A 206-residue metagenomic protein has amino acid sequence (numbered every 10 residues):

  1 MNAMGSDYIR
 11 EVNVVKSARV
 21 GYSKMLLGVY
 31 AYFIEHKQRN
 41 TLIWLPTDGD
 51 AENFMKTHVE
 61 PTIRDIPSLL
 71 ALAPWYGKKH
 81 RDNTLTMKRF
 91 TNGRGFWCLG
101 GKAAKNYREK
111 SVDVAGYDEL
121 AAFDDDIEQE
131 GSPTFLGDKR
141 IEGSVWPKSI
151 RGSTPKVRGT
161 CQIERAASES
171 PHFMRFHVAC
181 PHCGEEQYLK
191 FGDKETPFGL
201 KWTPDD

Functional and structural regions predicted by a protein language model:
M1-D206: Phosphate/NTP-binding elements of NTP-utilizing enzymes
